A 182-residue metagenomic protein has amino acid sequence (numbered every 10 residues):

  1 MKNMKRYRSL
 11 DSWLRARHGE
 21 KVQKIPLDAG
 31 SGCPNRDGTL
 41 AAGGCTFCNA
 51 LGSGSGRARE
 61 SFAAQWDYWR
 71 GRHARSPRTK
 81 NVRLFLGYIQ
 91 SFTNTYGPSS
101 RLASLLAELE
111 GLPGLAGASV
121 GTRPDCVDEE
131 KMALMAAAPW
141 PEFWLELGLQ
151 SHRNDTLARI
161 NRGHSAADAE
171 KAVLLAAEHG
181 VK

Functional and structural regions predicted by a protein language model:
M1-L10, E110, A169-K182: Amphipathic repeat-derived elements
M1-L86: N-terminal [4Fe-4S]-dependent radical SAM core
N3, K21, A42, N81-F85 (+4 more regions): Alpha-helical context
L14, L109, M135-A136: Broad structural signal for hydrophobic residues in well-ordered alpha-helices, predominantly aliphatic
G38-A42, S76-K80, A103-A107, W144-E146 (+1 more regions): Short hydrophobic/aromatic-rich motifs at helix boundaries and adjacent loops
S53-E60, S91-S104, A118-V181: Conserved non-cysteine loop/helix-boundary elements of the Radical SAM core domain that shape
Y68, R72-L112: A contiguous, low-structure linker/loop signature
